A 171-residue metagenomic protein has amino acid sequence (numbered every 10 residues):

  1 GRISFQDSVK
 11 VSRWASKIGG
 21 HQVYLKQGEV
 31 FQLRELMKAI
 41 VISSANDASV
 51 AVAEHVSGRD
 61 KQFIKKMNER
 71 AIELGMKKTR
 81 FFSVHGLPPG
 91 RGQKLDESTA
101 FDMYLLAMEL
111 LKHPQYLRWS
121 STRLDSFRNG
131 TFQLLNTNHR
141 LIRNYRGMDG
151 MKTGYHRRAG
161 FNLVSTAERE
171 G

Functional and structural regions predicted by a protein language model:
G1-F101, L111: Active-site-adjacent loops and short helices of periplasmic peptidoglycan-processing enzymes
G58-G171: Penicillin-recognizing serine hydrolase domain
